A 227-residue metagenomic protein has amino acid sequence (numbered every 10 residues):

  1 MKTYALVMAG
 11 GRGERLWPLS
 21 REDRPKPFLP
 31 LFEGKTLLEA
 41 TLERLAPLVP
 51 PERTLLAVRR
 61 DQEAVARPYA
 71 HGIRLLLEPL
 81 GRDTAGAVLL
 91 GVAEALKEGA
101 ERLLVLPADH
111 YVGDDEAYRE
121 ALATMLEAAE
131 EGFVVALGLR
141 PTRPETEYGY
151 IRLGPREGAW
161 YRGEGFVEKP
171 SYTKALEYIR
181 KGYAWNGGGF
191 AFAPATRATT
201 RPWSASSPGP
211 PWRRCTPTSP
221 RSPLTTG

Functional and structural regions predicted by a protein language model:
M1-V7, R15-P18, E22-V105, H110-A117 (+2 more regions): Conserved N-terminal catalytic core of the sugar/cofactor nucleotidyltransferase
G72-I73, L122-M125, R156-W160: A short alpha->loop->secondary-structure connector
G81-G86, R143-E145, Y172-T173: A short acidic, often aromatic-flanked loop/helix-cap motif at beta-alpha or helix-coil junctions that lines enzyme
L96-K97, E130, R180: Residue-level signal for alpha-helix termini/capping positions
Y111-D115, R143-Y148, K174-A175: Short, well-ordered, mixed-charge alpha-helical segments that flank or form enzyme active sites
D115-E130, P194: Two-component system phosphotransfer/interaction surface
E131-G154: Short beta-strand-to-loop element that shapes/binds the nucleotide-sugar donor at the catalytic cleft/hinge
Y150-G227: Catalytic core of tubulin tyrosine ligase-like
